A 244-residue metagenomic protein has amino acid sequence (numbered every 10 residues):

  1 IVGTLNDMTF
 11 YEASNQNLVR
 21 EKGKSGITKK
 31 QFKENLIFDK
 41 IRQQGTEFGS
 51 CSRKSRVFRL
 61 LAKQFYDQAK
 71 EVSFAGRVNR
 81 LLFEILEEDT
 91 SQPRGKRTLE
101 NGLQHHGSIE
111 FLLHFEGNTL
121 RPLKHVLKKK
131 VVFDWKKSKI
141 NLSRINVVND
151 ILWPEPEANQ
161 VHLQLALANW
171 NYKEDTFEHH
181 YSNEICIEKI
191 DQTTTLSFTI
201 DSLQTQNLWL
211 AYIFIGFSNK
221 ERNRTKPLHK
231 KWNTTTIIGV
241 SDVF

Functional and structural regions predicted by a protein language model:
I1-T119: Long, polar/Ser/Thr-enriched low-complexity segments that form simple helices or flexible linkers at protein ends
V2-T4, R224-F244: Hydrophobic, glycine-enriched assembly/anchoring segments
L86-N233: Charged linear interaction tracts used for macromolecular binding and regulation
